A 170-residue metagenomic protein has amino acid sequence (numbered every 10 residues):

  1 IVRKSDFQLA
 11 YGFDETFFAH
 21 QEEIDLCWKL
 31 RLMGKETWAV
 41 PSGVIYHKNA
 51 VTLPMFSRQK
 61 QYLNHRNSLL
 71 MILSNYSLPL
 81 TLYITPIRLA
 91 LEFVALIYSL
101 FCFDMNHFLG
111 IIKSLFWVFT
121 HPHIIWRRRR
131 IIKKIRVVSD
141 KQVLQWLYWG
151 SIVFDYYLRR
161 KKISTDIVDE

Functional and structural regions predicted by a protein language model:
I1, W126-E170: Glycine-rich phosphate/pyrophosphate-binding loop and adjacent beta-alpha nucleotide/cofactor-binding cores
I1-V44: A short, conserved alpha-helix in the catalytic core of glycosyltransferases
R3, W28, W38, W117 (+2 more regions): A residue-identity detector for tryptophan
D6, D14, D25, D104 (+3 more regions): Acidic-enriched, low-complexity/disordered segments with a strong bias for Aspartate over Glutamate
H20-Q21, A90, V168: Intrinsically disordered, low-complexity regulatory regions of eukaryotic regulatory proteins
L32-R129, I135, K141: Active-site-adjacent helix/loop segment of glycosyltransferases that harbors family-specific signature motifs
